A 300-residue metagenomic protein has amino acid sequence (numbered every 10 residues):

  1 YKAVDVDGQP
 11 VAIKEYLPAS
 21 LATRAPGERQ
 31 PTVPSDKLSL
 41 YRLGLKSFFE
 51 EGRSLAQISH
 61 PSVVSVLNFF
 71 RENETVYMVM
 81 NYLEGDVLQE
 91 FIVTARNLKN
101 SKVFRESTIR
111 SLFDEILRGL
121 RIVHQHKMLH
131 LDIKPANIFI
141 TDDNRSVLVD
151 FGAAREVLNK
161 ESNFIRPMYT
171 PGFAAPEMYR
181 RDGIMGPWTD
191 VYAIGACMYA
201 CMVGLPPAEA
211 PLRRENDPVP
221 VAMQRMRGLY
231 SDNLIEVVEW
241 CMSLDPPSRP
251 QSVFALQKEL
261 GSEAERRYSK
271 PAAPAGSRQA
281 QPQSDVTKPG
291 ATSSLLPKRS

Functional and structural regions predicted by a protein language model:
A25-Q57: AlphaC helix of the eukaryotic protein kinase fold
F69: Activation-segment/catalytic-loop signature of the eukaryotic protein kinase fold
N73-V87, F91: Conserved short submotifs of the Hanks-type protein kinase catalytic core that shape the nucleotide-binding pocket
L88-F104: AlphaC helix of the protein kinase catalytic domain
L112-F113: Activation segment signature within eukaryotic-like protein kinase domains
I116-M128: Protein kinase catalytic-loop region centered on the HRD/HxD motif
N163-M178: Conserved activation segment of eukaryotic-like protein kinases, specifically the C-terminal portion of the activation
